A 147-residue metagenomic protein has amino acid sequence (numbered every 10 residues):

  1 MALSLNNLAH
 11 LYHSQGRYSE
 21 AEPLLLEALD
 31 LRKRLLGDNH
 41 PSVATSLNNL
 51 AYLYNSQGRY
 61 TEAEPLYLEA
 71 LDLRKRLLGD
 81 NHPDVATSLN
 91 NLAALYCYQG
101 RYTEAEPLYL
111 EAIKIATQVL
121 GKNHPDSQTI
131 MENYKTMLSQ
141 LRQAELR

Functional and structural regions predicted by a protein language model:
A2-S14, P41-S56, P83-Y98, P125-S139: Conserved alpha-helical positions within TPR/SEL1-like repeat arrays
R34-D38, L71, R76-D80, Q118-K122: Short coil/turn linkers that connect adjacent helices within long alpha-helical scaffolds, especially alpha-solenoid
A112-R147: Leucine-rich solenoid repeat scaffolds
